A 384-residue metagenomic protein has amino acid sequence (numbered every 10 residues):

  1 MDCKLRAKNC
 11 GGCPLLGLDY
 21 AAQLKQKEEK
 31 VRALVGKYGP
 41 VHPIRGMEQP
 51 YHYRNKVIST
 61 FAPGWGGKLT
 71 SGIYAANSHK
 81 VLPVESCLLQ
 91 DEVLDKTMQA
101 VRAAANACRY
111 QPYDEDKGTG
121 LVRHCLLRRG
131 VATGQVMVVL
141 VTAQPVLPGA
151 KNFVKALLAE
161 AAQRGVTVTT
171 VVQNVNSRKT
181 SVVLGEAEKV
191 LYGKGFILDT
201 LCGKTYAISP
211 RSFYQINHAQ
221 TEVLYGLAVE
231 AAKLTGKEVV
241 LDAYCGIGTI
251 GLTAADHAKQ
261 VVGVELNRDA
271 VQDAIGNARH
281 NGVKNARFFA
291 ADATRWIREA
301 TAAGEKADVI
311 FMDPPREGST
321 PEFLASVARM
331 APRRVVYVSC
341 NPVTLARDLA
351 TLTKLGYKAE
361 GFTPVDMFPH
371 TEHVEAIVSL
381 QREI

Functional and structural regions predicted by a protein language model:
C3-R6, C10-C13, C340: Short cysteine clusters
G11-D114, L127, A132-T133, V146-L147: Extended interfacial segments that mediate partner engagement and assembly in macromolecular machines
P43, K56, H124, T170 (+1 more regions): Extracellular/lumenal ectodomain signal focusing on beta-strand-rich modules and carbohydrate-recognition contexts
N55, L69-S71, R123, V136 (+3 more regions): Change "...and in nucleic-acid phosphodiester-cleaving endonucleases..." to "...and in nucleic-acid processing enzymes
G72-A75, V139-V141, A274: Short, acidic/hydrophobic/Gly-rich beta-strand patch recurrent on exposed beta strands that often constitutes part
P112-T119, V240: Short helix/loop segment immediately N-terminal to the Walker
L127, G134-A143, T205-S209, V309: Short, aliphatic-rich beta-strand segments
P148-I384: Rossmann-like S-adenosyl-L-methionine
